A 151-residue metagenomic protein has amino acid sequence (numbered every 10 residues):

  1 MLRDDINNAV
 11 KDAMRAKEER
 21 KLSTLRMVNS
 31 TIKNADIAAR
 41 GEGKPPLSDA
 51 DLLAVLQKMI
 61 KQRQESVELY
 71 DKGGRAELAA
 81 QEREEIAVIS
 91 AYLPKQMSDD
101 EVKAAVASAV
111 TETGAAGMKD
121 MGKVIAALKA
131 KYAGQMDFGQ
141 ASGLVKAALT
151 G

Functional and structural regions predicted by a protein language model:
L2-G151: Charged, compositionally biased, marginally structured helical/coil segments
